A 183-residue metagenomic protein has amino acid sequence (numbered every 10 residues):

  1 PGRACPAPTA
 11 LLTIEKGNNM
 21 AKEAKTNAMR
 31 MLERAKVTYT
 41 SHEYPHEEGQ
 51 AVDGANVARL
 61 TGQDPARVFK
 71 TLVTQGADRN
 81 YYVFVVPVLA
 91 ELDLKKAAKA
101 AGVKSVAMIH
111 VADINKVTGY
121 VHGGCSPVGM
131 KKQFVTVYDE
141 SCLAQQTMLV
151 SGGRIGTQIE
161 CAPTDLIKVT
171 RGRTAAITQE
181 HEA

Functional and structural regions predicted by a protein language model:
C5-A7: Short, low-complexity intrinsically disordered segments enriched in A/P/G/S/L with frequent Arg, especially at protein
A10: FAD-dinucleotide binding site
I14-A183: Extended, low-hydrophobicity, polar/charged segments
